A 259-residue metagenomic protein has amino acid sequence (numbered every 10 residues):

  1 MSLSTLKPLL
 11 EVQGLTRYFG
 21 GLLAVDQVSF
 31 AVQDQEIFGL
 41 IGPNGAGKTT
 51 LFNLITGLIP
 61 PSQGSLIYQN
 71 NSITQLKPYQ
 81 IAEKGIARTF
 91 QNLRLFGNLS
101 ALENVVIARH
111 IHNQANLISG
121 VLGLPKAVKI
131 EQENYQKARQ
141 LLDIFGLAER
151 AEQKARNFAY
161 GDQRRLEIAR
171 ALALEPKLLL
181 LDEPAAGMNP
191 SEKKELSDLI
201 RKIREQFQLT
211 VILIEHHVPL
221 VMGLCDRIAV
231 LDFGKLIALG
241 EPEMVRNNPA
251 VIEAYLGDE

Functional and structural regions predicted by a protein language model:
S2-E259: Glycine-rich phosphate-binding loops of nucleotide-dependent enzymes
